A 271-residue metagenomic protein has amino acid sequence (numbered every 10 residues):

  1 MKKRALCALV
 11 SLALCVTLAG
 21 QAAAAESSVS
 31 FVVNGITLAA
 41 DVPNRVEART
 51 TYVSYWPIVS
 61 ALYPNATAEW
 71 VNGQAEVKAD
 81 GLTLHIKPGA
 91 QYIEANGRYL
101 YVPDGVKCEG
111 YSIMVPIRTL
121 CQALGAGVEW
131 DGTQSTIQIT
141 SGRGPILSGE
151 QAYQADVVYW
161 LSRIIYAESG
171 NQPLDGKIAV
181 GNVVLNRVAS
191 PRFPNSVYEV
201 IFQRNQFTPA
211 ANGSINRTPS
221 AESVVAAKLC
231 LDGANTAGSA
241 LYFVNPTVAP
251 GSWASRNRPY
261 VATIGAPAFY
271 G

Functional and structural regions predicted by a protein language model:
K2-S162: Primary recognition of N-terminal secretory signal peptides and signal-anchoring hydrophobic helices
I146-G271: Bacterial extracytoplasmic/cell-wall-associated proteins, especially those involved in peptidoglycan
